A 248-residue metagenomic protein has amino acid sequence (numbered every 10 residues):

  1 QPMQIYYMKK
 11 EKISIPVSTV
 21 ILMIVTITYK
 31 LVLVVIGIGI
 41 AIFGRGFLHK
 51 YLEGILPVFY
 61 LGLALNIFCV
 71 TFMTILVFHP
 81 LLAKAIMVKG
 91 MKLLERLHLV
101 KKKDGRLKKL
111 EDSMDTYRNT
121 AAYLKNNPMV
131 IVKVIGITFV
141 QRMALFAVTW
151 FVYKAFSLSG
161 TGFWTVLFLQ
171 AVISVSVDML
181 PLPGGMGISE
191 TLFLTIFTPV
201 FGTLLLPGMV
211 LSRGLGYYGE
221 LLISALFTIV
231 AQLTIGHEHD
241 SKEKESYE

Functional and structural regions predicted by a protein language model:
Q1-V100, L182, M186-E248: Transmembrane helix-loop-helix hairpins in multi-pass inner-membrane proteins
M8, S113-K125: A short amphipathic helical element positioned immediately N-terminal to and/or at the very start of a transmembrane
L22-Y29, D104, V134-T138, S174: Residue-level signature of transmembrane alpha-helical cores of multipass secondary-active transporters and flippases
K30-V34, S113-D115, I137-T149: Core segments of transmembrane alpha-helices that mediate helix-helix packing or line hydrophobic substrate/ligand
R96-Y117: Short, membrane-interfacial amphipathic segments enriched in basic
A122-G136: Membrane-interface helix starts
R142-F151, G162-D178: Hydrophobic alpha-helical segments embedded in the membrane of multi-pass proteins
V148-G160, T195-P199: Helix-terminus/linker motif at the lipid-water interface of multi-pass membrane proteins
